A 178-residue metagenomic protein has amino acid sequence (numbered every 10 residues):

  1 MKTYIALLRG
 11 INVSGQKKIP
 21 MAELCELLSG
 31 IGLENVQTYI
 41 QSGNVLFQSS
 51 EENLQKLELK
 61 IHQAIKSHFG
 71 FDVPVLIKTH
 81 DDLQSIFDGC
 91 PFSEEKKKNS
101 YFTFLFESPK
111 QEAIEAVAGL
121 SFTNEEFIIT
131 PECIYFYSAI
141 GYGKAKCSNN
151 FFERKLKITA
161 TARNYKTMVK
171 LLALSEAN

Functional and structural regions predicted by a protein language model:
K2-S42, L46-N178: Surface-exposed, charge/polar-rich loops and edge strands
